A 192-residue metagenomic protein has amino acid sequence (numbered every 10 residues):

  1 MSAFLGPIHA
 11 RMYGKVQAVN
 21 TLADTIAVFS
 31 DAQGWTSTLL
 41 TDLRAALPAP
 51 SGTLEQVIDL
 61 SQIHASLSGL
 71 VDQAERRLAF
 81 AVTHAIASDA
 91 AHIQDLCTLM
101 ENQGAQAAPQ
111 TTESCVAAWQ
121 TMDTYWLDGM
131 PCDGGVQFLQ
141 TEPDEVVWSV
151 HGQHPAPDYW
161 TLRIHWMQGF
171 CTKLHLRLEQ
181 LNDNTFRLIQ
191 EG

Functional and structural regions predicted by a protein language model:
M1-P143: N-terminal accessory segment detector
R77, A81, A85-D89, P157-L174 (+1 more regions): A signal for specific C-terminal beta-sheet/loop modules enriched in small/flexible residues with GP/PG/PP motifs
L139-D183: Short, hydrophobic/π-rich interface segment
Q180-G192: Beta-rich nucleic-acid/ligand-interaction surfaces
